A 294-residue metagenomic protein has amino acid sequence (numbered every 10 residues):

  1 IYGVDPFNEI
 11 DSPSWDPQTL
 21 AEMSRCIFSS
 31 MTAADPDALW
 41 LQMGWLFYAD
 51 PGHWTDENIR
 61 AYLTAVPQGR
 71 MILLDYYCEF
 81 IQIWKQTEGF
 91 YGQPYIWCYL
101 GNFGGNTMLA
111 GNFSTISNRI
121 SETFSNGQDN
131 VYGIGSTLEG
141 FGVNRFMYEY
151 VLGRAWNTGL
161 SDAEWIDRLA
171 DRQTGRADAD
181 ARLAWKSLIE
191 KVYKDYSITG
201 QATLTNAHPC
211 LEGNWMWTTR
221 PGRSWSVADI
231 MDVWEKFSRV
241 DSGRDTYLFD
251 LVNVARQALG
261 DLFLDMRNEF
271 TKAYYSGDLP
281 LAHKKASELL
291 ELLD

Functional and structural regions predicted by a protein language model:
I1-A184, K194, I198, N206-S224 (+3 more regions): Catalytic-core regions of glycoside hydrolase
L188: Extended, positively charged loop/linker patches that create polyanion-binding surfaces
W217-D294: Histidine-centered catalytic/metal-binding microenvironments
